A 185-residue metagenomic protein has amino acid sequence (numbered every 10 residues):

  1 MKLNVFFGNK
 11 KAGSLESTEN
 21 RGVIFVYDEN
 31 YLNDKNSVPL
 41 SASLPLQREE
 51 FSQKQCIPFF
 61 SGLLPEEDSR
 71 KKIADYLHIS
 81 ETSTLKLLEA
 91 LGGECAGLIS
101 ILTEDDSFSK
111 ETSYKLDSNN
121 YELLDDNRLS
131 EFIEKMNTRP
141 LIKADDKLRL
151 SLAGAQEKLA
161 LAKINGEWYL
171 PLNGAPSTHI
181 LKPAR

Functional and structural regions predicted by a protein language model:
M1-R185: Phosphate/dinucleotide-binding and metal-coordinating scaffold of catalytic cores in nucleotide-dependent enzymes
